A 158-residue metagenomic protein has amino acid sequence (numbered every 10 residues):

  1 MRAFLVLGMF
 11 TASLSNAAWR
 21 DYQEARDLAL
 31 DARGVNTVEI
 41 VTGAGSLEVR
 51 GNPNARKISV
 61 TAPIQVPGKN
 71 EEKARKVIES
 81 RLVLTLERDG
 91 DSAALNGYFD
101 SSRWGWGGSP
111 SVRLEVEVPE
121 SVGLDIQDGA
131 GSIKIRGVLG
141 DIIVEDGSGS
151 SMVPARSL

Functional and structural regions predicted by a protein language model:
M1-L7: Sec-dependent signal peptide recognition, specifically the positively charged N-region followed immediately by
L7-A17: Hydrophobic h-region of N-terminal signal peptides that target proteins for export in Gram-negative bacteria
N16-D128, R136-E145, S151-L158: Acidic (Asp/Glu) and glycine-rich low-complexity loops/linkers that are typically intrinsically disordered
